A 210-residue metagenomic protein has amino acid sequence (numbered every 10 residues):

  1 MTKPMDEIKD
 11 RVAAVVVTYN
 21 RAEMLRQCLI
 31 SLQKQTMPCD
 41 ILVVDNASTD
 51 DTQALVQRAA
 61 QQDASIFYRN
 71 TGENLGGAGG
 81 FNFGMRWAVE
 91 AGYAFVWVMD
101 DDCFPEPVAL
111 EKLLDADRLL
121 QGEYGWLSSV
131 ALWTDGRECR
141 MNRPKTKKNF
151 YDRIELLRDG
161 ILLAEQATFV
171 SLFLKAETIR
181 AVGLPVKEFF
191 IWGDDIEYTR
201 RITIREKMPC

Functional and structural regions predicted by a protein language model:
R26, D50-A59, V108: Acidic helix N-cap motif at the loop->helix transition within catalytic regions of sugar-transfer enzymes
I30-C39: Short, acidic, metal-binding catalytic loop of nucleotide-sugar glycosyltransferases
S31, D45-L55, E73, C103: A conserved acidic beta->alpha catalytic loop
T71-A91: Glycine-rich, basic loop-to-helix element that forms the pyrophosphate-binding segment of sugar-nucleotide handling
Y93-D102: Short beta-strand-to-loop acidic/aromatic patch adjacent to the donor-nucleotide binding site
V108-M141: Conserved donor NDP-sugar-binding/catalytic core segment of glycosyltransferases
E155-L174: A recurrent flexible, glycine/aromatic-enriched loop bordering the glycosyltransferase active site that acts as
Q166, L172, T178-G183, E188-C210: A short, conserved alpha-helix in the catalytic core of glycosyltransferases
